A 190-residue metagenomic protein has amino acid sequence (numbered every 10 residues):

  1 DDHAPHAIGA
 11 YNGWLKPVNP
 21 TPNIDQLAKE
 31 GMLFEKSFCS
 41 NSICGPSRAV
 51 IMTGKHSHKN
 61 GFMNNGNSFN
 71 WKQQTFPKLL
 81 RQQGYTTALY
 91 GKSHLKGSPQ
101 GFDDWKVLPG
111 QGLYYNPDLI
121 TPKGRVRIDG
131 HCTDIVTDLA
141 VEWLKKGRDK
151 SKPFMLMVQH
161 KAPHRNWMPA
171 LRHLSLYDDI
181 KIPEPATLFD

Functional and structural regions predicted by a protein language model:
D2-D190: Formylglycine-dependent sulfatase
